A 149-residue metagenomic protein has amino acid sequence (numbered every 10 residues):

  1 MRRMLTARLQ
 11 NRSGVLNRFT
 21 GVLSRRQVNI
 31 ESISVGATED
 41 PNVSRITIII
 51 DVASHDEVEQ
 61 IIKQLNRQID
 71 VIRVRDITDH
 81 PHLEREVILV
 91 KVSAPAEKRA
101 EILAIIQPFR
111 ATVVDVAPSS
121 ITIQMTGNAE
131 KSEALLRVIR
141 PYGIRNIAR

Functional and structural regions predicted by a protein language model:
M1-R149: A conserved regulatory-domain signal marking ACT and ACT-like small-molecule sensing domains and adjacent regulatory
